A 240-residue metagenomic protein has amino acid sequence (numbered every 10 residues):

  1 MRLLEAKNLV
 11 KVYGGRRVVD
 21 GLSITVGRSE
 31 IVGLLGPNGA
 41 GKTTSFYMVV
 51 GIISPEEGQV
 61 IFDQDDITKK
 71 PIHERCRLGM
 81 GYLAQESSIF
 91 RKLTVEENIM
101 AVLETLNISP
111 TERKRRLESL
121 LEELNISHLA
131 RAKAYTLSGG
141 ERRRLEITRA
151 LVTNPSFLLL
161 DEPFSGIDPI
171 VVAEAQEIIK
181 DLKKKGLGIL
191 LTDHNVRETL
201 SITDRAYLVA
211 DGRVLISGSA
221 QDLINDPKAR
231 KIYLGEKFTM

Functional and structural regions predicted by a protein language model:
L35-P37: The feature captures the beta-strand-to-loop junction immediately N-terminal to the Walker
G58-D65, L78, R116: Conserved ABC transporter NBD signature motif
M100, T111-L129, Q176-K180: Conserved ABC ATPase "signature" region
K133-L137, E141: Conserved ABC ATPase signature
N154: Conserved catalytic motifs of ABC-family nucleotide-binding domains
L158-E162: Catalytic Walker B motif of ABC-type/P-loop ATPase nucleotide-binding domains
